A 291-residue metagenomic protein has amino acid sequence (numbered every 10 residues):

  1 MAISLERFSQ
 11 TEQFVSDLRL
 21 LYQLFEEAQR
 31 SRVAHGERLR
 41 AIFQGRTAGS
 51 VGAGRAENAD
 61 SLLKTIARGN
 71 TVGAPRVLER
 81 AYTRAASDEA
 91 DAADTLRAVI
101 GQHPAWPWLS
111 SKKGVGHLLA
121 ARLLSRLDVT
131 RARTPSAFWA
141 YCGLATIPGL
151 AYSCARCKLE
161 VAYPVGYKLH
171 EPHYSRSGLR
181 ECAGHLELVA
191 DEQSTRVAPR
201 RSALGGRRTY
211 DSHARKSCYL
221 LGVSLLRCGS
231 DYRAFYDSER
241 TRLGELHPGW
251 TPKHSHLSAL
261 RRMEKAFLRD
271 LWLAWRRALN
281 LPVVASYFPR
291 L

Functional and structural regions predicted by a protein language model:
M1-V99, H103: Long, charge-rich intrinsically disordered scaffolds of nucleic-acid metabolism proteins
D17, E239-E245, A285-L291: Amphipathic alpha-helical surface "interface" segments used for docking/oligomerization or membrane association within
R19-E37, A41, R122-R126, K216-S224 (+1 more regions): Short, hydrophobic/amphipathic alpha-helical patches that form generic packing surfaces within helical domains
R32-H35, I42, R46, A92 (+8 more regions): Short secondary-structure junctions and interdomain/linker hinges
L39-I42, S110, S230-D237, P282-V283: Short coil/turn segments at secondary-structure boundaries
A90-A120, L124-V129: Coiled-coil termination/hinge junctions
W108, R122-L257, R261, A274: Phosphate-backbone recognition surface of nucleic-acid-processing proteins
W250-P289: Basic, amphipathic alpha-helical segments enriched in Lys/Arg and hydrophobic/aromatic residues
